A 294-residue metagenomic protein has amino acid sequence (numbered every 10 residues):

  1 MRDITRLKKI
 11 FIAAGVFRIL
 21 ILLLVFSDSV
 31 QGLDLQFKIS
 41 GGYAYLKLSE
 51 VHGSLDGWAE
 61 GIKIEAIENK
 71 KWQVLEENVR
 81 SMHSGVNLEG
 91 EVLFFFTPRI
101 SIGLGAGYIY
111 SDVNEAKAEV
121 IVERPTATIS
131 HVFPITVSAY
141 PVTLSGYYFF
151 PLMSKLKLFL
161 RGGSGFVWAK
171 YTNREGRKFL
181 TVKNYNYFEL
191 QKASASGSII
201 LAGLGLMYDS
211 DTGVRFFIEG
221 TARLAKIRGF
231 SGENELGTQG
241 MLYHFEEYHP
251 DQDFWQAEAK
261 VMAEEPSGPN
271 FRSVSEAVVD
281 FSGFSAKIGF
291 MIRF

Functional and structural regions predicted by a protein language model:
M1-D34: Cleavable N-terminal export/targeting peptides
L24-A59: Outer-membrane beta-barrel biogenesis signature
D34-Q36, D280-F294: Outer-membrane beta-barrel "beta-signal"
K38, N87-E89, T143-S145, L201-G203 (+1 more regions): Membrane-embedded beta-strand positions in outer-membrane beta-barrel channels/transporters
I39-Y45, L104-Y110, L160-W168, L206 (+1 more regions): Transmembrane beta-barrel strands of outer-membrane/channel proteins
Y43, F94, Y148-F150, L206-S210 (+2 more regions): Residue-level signature of outer-membrane beta-barrel architecture
K47-H83, G107-P141, V167-G197, A225-F281 (+1 more regions): Extracellular/periplasm-exposed beta-strand and loop segments of Gram-negative cell-envelope proteins, dominated by
R99-I102, S154-L156, T212-F216: Repeated loop/turn-to-beta-strand initiation elements of outer-membrane beta-barrel proteins
